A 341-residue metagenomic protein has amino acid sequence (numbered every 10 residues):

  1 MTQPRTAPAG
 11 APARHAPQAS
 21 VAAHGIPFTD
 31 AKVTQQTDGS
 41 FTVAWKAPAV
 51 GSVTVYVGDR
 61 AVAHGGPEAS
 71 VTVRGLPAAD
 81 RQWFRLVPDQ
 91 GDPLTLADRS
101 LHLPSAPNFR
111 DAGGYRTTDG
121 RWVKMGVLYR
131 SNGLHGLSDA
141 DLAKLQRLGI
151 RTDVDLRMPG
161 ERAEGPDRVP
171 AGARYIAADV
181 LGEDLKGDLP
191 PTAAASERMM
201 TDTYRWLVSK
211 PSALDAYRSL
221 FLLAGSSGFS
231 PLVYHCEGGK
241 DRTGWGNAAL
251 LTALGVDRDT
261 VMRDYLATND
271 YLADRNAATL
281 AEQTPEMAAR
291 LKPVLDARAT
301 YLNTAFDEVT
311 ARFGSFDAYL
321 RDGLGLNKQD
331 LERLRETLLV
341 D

Functional and structural regions predicted by a protein language model:
T2-L232, G246-D341: Cys-dependent protein tyrosine phosphatase-like superfamily
E237-G238, R242-T243: Ser/Thr-glycine-rich phosphate-binding loops at phosphate-binding pockets of nucleotides, nucleotide cofactors
